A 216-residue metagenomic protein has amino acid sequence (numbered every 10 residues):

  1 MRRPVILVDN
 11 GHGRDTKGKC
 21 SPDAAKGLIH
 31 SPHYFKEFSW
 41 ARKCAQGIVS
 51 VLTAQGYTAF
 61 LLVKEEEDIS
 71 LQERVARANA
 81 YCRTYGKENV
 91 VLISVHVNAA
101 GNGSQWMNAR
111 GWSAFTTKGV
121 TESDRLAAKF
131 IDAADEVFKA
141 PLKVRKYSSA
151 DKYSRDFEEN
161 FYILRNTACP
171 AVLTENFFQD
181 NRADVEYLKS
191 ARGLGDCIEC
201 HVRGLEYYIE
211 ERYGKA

Functional and structural regions predicted by a protein language model:
M1-R77, G101, R110: Active-site histidine-acidic residue metal-binding/catalytic motifs, centered on HxH/HExxH-like signatures
R2-P4, L52-F60, Y85-L92, V137-A140 (+1 more regions): Loop/turn elements at helix/coil->beta-strand transitions in domains of secreted/extracellular proteins
P4-D9, H33, Y85, L92-G101 (+1 more regions): Active-site-adjacent mobile loop/cap segments within catalytic or ligand-binding domains
G13-D15, K64-I69, V97-G103, G119-E122 (+2 more regions): Solvent-exposed loop/turn segments at secondary-structure junctions within structured extracellular/periplasmic domains
A45, V49, Q72-V75, S123-I131 (+3 more regions): Extracytoplasmic/secreted envelope proteins and their assembly/folding machinery, especially bacterial periplasmic
V75-K87: Short, well-structured alpha-helical segments in soluble
N102-G111, T116: Flexible, surface-exposed loop/gating regions in the mature catalytic domains of secreted/periplasmic hydrolases
S123-S154: Active-site-adjacent substrate-binding region of metalloamidase/peptidase-like peptide-processing proteins
